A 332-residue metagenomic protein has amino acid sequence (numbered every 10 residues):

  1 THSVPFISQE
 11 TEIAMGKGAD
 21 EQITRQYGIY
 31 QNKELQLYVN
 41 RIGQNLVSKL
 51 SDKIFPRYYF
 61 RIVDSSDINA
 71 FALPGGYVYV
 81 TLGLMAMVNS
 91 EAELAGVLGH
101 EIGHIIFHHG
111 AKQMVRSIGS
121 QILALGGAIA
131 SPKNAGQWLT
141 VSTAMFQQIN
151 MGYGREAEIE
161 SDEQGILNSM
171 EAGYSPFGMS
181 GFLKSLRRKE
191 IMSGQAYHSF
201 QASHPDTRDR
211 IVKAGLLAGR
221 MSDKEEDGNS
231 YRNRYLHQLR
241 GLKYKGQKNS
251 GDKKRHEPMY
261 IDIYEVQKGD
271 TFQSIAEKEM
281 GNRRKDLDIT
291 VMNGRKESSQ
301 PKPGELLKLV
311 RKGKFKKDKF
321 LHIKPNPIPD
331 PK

Functional and structural regions predicted by a protein language model:
H2-S8, K17, E21, R25 (+8 more regions): Extracytoplasmic and endomembrane cell-envelope/extracellular-matrix remodeling and assembly machinery
A19, L98-G110, E160, Q164: Active-site His/Glu-centered metal-binding helix of metallohydrolases
Q31-L46, Y58-S65, S120-L123, F182-K189: Acidic helix-start/capping segments at beta-turn-to-alpha-helix junctions
L46, H104-I105, N168: Short alpha-helical functional segments enriched in proximate histidine and acidic residues
I62-G76: Catalytic zinc-binding patch centered on the HExxH motif and its immediate surroundings that defines zinc-dependent
Y79-G96, A111, M151-E156: Short pre-active-site segment immediately N-terminal to the catalytic Zn-binding motif
E91-A92, I102-I118, A130-S131: Catalytic Zn2+-binding segment of zinc metalloproteases
A124-I129: Structural signal for membrane-spanning alpha-helices in multi-pass inner-membrane proteins, emphasizing helix cores
